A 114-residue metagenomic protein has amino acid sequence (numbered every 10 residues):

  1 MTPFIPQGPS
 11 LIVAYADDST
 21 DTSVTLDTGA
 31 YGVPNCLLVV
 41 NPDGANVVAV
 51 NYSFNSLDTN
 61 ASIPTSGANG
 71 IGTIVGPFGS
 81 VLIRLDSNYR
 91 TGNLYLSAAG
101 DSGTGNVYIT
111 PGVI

Functional and structural regions predicted by a protein language model:
M1-D21, S97-I114: C-terminal interaction-tip segments
P9-A14, P64-I74: Solvent-exposed serine/threonine-rich low-complexity stretches and specific carbohydrate-binding patches
L11-G32, G44-N46: Surface-exposed ligand/attachment interfaces on beta-rich extracellular proteins
T25-G29, G72-G92: Beta-sandwich interaction modules
L37-G44, A98: Asparagine-centered strand-capping/turn motif at beta-strand->loop junctions
D43-G67, Y108-P111: Short, surface-exposed beta-strand/strand-loop-strand elements in extracellular ectodomains
S53, R84-D86, S97: Beta-strand-rich, repetitive solenoid scaffolds
